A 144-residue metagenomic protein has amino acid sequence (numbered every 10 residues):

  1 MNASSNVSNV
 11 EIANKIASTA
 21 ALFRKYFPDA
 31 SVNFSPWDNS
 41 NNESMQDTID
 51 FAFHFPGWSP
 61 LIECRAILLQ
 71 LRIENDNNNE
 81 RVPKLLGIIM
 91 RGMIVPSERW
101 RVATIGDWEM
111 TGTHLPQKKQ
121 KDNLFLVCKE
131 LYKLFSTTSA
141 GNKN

Functional and structural regions predicted by a protein language model:
M1-A52: Charge-rich, low-complexity N-terminal segments
K25, D29, P36, F55-G57 (+3 more regions): Intrinsically disordered, low-complexity regions enriched in small/polar residues
A30-L86: Amphipathic, interaction-prone secondary-structure segments
L68-N144: Intrinsically disordered, low-complexity regulatory regions enriched in serine/threonine/proline and acidic residues
